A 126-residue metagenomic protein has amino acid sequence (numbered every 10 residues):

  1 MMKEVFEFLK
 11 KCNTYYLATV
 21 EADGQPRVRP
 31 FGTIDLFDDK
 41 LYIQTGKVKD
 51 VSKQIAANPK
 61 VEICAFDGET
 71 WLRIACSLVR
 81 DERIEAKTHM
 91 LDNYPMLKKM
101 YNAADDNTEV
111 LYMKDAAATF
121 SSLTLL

Functional and structural regions predicted by a protein language model:
M1-K3, T45-V48, P95-M96: Charged, amphipathic alpha-helical segments
F8-A22, V61-I63: A short, Trp-centered hydrophobic/proline-enriched beta-strand micro-motif
C12, N58, Y94: Acidic-histidine catalytic/liganding microenvironments
D23-R27, S77: Residue-level signal for well-ordered, solvent-exposed loop/turn and beta-edge residues enriched in charged/polar side
F31-I34, C76-L78: Hydrophobic/aromatic beta-strand elements that line small-molecule binding cavities or substrate pockets in beta-rich
I34-E69: A short mixed-secondary-structure module that forms the rim of ligand-binding clefts
R73-L126: Charged, gly/pro-rich active-site loop segments
